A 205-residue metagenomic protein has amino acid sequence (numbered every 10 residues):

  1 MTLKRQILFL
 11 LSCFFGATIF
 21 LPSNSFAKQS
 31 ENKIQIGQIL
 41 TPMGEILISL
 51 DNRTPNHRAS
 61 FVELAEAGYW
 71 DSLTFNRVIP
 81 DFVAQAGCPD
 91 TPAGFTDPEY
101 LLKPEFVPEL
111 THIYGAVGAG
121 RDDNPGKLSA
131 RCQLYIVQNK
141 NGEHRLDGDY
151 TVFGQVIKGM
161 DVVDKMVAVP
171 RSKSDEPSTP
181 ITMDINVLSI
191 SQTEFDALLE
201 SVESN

Functional and structural regions predicted by a protein language model:
M1-L11: Bacterial N-terminal signal peptides that target proteins for export
T2-L3, F20-N205: Cyclophilin-like peptidyl-prolyl cis-trans isomerases
F9-I19: Bacterial N-terminal signal peptides
